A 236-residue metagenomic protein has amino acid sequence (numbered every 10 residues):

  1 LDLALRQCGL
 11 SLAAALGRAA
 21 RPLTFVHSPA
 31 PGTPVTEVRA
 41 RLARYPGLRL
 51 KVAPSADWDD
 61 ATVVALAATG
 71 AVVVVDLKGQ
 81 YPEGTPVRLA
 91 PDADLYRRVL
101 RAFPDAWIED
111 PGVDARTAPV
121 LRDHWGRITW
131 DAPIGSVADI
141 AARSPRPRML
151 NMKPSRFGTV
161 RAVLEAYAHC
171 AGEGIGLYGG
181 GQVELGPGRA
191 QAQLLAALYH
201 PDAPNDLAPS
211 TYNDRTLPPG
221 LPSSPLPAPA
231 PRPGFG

Functional and structural regions predicted by a protein language model:
L1-R101, S223-G236: N-terminal capping/lid subdomain adjacent to the active-site entrance of alpha/beta enzymes
A4, L195, H200-D202: Short, Φ-rich (hydrophobic/aromatic) sequence segments
L10, I175, P201: Short glycine/serine/threonine/alanine-rich loop segments
W58-A196, N205-P222: Catalytic core of soluble alpha/beta enzymes
